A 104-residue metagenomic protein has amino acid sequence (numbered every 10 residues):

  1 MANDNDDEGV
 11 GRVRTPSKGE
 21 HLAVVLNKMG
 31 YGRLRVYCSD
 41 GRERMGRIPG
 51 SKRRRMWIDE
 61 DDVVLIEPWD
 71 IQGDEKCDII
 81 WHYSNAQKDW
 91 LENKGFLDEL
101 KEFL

Functional and structural regions predicted by a protein language model:
M1-H21: Short boundary/loop segments of OB/S1/cold-shock single-stranded nucleic-acid-binding domains
E20-K28: N-terminal, positively charged regions that mediate nucleic acid binding
N27, C38, P68, W81-Y83: Flexible glycine-/small-residue-rich
Y31-V36: Short aromatic-glycine-enriched beta-strand elements
D40-G50: Short, structured beta-strand/loop micro-motifs enriched in basic residues and often containing a Trp
I48-R53, N85: A short, sequence-level motif marking secondary-structure junctions
K52-L65: Short nucleic-acid-contacting surface segments enriched for D/E, G, S/T with interspersed K/R
D70-L100: OB-fold/S1-family single-stranded nucleic acid-binding modules
